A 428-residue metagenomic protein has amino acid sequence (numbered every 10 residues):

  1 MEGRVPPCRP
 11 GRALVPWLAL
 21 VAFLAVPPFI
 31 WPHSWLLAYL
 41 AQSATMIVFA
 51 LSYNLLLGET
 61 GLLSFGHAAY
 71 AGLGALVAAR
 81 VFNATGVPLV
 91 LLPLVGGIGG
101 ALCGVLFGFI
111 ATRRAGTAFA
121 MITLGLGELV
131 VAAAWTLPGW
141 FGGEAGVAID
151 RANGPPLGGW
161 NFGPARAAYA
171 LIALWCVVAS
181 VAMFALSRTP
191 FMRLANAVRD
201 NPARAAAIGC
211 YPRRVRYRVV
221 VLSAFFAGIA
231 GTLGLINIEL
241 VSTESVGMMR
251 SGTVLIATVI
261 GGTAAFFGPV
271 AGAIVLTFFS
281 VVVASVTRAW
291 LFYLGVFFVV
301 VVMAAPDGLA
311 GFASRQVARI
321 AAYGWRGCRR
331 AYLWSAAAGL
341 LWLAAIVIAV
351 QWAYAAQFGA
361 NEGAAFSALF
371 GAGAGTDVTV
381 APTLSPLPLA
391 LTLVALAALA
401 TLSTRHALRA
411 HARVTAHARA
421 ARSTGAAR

Functional and structural regions predicted by a protein language model:
M1-R428: Transmembrane alpha-helices and adjacent helix-loop boundaries
